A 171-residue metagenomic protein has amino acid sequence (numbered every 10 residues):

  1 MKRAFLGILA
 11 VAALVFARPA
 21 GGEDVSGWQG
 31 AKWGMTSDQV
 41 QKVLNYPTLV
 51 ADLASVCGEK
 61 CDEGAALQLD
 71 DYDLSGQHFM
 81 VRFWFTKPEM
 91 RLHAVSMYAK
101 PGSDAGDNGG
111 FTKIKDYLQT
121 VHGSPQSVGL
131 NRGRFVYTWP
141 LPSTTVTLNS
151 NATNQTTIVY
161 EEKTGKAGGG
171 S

Functional and structural regions predicted by a protein language model:
M1-I8: Bacterial N-terminal signal peptides that target proteins for export
L6, L53, L67-L69: Extended hydrophobic/Leu-rich segments
A12, A17-P19: N-terminal signal peptide c-region/cleavage motif recognized by signal peptidases
A17, K32, S75-Q77: Generic, well-ordered alpha-helical segments
A20-G64, E89, A94-S171: Non-cytosolic coordination micro-motifs
Q68-P88: Compositionally biased P/S/T/G-rich terminal and signal peptide-adjacent segments that lie outside catalytic cores
